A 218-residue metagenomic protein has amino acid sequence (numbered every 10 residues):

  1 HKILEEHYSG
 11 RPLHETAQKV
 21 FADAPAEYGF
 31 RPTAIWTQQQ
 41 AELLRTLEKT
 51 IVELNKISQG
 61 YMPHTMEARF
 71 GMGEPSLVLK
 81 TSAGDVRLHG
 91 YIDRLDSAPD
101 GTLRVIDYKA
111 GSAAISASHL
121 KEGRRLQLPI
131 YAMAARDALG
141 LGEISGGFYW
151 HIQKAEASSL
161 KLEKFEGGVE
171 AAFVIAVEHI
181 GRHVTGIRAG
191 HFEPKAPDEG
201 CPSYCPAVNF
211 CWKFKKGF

Functional and structural regions predicted by a protein language model:
K2-S76: A non-catalytic, helix-rich entry segment at domain boundaries
I3-Y8, A24-T37, K109-H119, K161-E166 (+1 more regions): Glycine- and acidic
I3-Y8, L54, A98, A135-A138 (+1 more regions): Generic structural signal for hydrophobic core residues of well-folded globular domains
H14, W36, Q40-L44, Q59 (+6 more regions): Active-site-proximal structural scaffolding
E15, A134-F218: Metal-dependent nuclease catalytic regions and adjoining charged, substrate-binding loops involved in nucleic-acid end
A17-A22, P99-A110, H151, H179-G181: Active-site-adjacent bridging/hinge elements
T65-A138: Non-catalytic protein-protein interaction segments used by genome-maintenance enzymes to assemble and couple activities
